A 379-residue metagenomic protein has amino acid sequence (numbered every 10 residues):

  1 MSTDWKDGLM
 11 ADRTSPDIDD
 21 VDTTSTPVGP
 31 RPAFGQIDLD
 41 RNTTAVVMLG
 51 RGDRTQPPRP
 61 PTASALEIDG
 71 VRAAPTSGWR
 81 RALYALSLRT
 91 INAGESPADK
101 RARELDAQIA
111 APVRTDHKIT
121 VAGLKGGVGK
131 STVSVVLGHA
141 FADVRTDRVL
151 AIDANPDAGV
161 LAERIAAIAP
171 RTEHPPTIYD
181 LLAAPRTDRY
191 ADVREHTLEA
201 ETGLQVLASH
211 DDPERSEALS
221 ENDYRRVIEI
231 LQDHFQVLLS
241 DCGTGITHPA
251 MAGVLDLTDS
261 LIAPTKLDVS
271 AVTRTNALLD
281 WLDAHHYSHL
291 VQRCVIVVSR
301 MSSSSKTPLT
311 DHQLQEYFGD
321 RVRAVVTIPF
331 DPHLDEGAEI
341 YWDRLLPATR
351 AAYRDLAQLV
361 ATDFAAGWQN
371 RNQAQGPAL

Functional and structural regions predicted by a protein language model:
D4, P16-D19, P27-T120: Extreme N-terminal, non-catalytic leader segments that precede Walker-type/kinase nucleotide-binding cores
R101-D106, D116-P156, L161-R164, L182 (+1 more regions): Walker A/P-loop phosphate-binding motif and the immediately C-terminal alpha-helix
A142-L204: Phosphate-binding loop that captures ATP/GTP phosphates
R194-T247: Phosphate-binding/switch loop-helix module in NTP-utilizing enzymes
I228-E229, T275-V291: Conserved C-terminal guanine-recognition region of P-loop GTPase G domains, centered on the G4
Q232-Q236, H248-V269: Inter-motif core of Ras-like GTPase G domains
R300-L346: Beta-strand-loop-alpha "switch" segments that mediate conformational coupling across diverse proteins
G337-L379: NTP-binding/hydrolysis catalytic cores, primarily Walker-type P-loop NTPases
